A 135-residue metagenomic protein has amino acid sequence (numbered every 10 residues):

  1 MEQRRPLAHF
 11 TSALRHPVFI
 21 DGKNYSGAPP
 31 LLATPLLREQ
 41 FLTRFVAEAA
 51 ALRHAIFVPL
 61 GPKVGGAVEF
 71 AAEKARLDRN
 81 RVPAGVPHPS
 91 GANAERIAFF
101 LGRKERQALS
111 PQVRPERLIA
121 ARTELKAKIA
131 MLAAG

Functional and structural regions predicted by a protein language model:
M1-V58, K63-A71, A75-R81, G91-A121 (+1 more regions): A polyanion-binding, active-site-adjacent surface
H88: Active-site glycine-centered loops adjacent to acidic/histidine catalytic or metal-binding residues that shape
